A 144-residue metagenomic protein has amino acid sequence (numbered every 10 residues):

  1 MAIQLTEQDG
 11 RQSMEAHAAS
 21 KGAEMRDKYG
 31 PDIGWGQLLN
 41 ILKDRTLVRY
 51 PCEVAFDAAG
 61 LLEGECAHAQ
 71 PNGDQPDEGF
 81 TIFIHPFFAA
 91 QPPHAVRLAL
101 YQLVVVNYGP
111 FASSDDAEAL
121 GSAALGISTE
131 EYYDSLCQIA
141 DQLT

Functional and structural regions predicted by a protein language model:
M1-E65: A metal-dependent hydrolase signature that marks the N-terminal structural subdomain at the beginning of catalytic folds
D9, V105, G109, A123: Acidic, metal/ion-handling microdomains and their immediate structural contexts
R26, F87-Q91, Y108-G109: Short acidic, glycine/proline-enriched loop segments that cap or flank alpha-helices
I41, H68-A69, Y101-Q102: Structured N-terminal alpha/beta-domain signature that marks small ligand/cofactor-binding or signaling modules
A55-P92: Active-site scaffold of zinc-dependent metalloenzymes
P93-G109, A117: Active-site recognition of the HExxH zinc-binding catalytic motif
P110-T144: Post-HExxH zinc-binding segment in Zn-dependent metallohydrolases
